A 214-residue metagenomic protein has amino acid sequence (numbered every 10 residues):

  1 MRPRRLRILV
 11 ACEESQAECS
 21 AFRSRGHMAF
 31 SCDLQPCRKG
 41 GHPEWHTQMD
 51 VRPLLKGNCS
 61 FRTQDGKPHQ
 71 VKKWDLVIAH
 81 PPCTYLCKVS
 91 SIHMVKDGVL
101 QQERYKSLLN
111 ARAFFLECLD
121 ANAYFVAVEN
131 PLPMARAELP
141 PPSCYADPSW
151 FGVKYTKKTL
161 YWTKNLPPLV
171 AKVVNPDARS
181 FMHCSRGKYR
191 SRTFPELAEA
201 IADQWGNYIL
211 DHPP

Functional and structural regions predicted by a protein language model:
M1-P214: Conserved active-site and SAM-binding loop architecture of S-adenosyl-L-methionine-dependent nucleic-acid
